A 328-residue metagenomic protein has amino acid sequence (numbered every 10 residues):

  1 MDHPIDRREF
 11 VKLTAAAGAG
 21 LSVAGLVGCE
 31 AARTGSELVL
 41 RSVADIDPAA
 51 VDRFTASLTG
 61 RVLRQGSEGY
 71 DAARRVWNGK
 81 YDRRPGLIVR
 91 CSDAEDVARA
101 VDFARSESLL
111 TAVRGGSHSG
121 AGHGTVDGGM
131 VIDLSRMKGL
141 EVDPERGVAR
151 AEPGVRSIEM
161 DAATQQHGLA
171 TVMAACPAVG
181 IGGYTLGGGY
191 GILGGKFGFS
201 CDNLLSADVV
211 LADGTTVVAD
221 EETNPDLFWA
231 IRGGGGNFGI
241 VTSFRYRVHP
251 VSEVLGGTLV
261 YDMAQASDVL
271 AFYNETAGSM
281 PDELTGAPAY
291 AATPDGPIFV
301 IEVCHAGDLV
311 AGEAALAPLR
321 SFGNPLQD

Functional and structural regions predicted by a protein language model:
D2-D328: Soluble FAD-dependent oxygen oxidases
